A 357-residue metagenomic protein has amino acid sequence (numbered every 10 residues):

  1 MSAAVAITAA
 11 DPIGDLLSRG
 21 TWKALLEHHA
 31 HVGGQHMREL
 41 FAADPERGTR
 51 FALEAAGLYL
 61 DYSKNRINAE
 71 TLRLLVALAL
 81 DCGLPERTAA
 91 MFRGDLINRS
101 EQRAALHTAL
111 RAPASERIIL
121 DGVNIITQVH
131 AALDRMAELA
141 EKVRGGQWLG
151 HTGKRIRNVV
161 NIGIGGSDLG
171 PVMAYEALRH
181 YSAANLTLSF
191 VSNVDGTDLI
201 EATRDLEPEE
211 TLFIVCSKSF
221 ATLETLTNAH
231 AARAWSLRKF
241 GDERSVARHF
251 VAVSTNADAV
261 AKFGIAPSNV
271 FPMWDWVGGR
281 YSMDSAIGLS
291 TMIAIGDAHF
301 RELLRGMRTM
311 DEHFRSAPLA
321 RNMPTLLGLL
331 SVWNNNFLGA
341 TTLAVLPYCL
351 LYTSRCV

Functional and structural regions predicted by a protein language model:
I13-T21, H28-H29, G33-F41, P45-T152: Extended, charge-enriched "interface" segments that sit outside catalytic cores
V129-L149, A174-Y175, H180-E210: Glycine-rich oxoanion-binding loops at beta->alpha junctions
N158-V160, L212, A344: Conserved beta-strand elements of the Class I
V159-M173, Y281-G288: Conserved phosphate/anionic-ligand binding catalytic regions in large, soluble enzymes, centered on
L169-A184, D205-E207, A229-L237, G264-V270: A glycine- and small-aliphatic-rich helix-loop capping segment at beta-alpha/alpha-beta transitions that lines
T222-A229: Glycine/threonine-rich flexible loop motifs
N228, W235-R355: Active-site phosphate/pyrophosphate-binding segments
